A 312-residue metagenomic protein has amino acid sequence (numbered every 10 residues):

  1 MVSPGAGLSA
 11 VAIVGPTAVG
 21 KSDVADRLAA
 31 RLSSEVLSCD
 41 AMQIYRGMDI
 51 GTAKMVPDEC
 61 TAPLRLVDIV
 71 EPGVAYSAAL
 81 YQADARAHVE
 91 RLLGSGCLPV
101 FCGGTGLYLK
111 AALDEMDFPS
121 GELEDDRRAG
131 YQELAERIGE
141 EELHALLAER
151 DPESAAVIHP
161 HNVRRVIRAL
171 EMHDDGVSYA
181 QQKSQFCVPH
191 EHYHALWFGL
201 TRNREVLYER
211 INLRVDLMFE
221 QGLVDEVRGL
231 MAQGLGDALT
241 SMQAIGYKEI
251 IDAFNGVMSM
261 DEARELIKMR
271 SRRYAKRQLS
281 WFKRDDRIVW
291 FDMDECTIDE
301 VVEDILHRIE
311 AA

Functional and structural regions predicted by a protein language model:
M1-A312: Phosphate/pyrophosphate-binding catalytic cores of soluble transferases and nucleic-acid-acting enzymes
